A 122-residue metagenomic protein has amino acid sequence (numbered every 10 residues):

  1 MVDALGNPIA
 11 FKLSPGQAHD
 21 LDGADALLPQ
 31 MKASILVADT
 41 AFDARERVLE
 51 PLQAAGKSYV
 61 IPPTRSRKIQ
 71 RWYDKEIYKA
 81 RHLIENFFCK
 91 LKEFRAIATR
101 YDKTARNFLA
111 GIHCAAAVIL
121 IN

Functional and structural regions predicted by a protein language model:
M1-M31: Electropositive, glycine- and tryptophan-enriched low-complexity nucleic-acid-binding patches
I9, A55-K57, A110: Structural beta-strand/beta-sheet cores of well-ordered domains, especially the beta-sheet scaffolds that support
Q17, A26, S34-D102: Helix-centered, glycine/charged polyanion-binding patches within enzymatic domains that contact phosphate-containing
T104-I112: Short glycine/proline-enriched turn or capping motifs at secondary-structure junctions
G111-N122: Charged phosphate-binding loop/patch that engages nucleotide di/tri-phosphates or the phosphate backbone of nucleic
